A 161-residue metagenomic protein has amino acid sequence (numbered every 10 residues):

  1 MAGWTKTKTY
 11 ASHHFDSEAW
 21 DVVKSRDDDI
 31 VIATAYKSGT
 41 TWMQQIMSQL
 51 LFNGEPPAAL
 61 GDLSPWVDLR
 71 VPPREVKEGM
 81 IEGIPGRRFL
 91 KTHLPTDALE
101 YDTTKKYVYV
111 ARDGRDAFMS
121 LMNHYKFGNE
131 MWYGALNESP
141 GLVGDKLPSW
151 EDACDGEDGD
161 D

Functional and structural regions predicted by a protein language model:
M1-D161: PAPS-dependent sulfotransferase catalytic domain
